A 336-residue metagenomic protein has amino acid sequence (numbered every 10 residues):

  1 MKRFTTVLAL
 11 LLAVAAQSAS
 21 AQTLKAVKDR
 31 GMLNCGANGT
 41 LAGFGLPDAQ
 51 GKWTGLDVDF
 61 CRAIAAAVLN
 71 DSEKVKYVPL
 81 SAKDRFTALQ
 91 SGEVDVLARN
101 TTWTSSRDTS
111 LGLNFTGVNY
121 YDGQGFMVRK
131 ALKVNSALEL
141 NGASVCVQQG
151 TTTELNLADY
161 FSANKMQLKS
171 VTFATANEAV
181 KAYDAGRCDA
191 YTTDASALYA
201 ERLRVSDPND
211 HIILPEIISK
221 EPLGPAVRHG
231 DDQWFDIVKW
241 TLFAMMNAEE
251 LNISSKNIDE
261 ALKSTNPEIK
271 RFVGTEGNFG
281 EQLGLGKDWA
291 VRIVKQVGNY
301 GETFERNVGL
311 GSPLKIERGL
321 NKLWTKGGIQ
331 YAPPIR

Functional and structural regions predicted by a protein language model:
M1-F4: Positively charged n-region of N-terminal signal peptides that target proteins for export
V7-A15: Bacterial N-terminal signal peptides
A15-A21: Sec/Tat signal peptide C-region and signal peptidase I cleavage site
K25-A98, L285-D288, Q296, Y300 (+2 more regions): Extracytoplasmic small-molecule ligand-binding "clamshell" domains of the periplasmic binding protein/Venus flytrap
K28-D29, A65-N70, Q90-V94, A131 (+6 more regions): Sec-exported extracytoplasmic/periplasmic mature domains
N34-G43, W53-V68, T102, D122-A174 (+1 more regions): Bilobed "Venus flytrap"/periplasmic-binding protein-like clamshell domains and structurally analogous long
D59-R62, A66-V68, A131-V134, L138 (+6 more regions): Extended ligand-binding regions for polar small-molecule ligands
R62, A66, N70, K74-E139 (+3 more regions): Acidic, polar ligand-binding/catalytic clefts
